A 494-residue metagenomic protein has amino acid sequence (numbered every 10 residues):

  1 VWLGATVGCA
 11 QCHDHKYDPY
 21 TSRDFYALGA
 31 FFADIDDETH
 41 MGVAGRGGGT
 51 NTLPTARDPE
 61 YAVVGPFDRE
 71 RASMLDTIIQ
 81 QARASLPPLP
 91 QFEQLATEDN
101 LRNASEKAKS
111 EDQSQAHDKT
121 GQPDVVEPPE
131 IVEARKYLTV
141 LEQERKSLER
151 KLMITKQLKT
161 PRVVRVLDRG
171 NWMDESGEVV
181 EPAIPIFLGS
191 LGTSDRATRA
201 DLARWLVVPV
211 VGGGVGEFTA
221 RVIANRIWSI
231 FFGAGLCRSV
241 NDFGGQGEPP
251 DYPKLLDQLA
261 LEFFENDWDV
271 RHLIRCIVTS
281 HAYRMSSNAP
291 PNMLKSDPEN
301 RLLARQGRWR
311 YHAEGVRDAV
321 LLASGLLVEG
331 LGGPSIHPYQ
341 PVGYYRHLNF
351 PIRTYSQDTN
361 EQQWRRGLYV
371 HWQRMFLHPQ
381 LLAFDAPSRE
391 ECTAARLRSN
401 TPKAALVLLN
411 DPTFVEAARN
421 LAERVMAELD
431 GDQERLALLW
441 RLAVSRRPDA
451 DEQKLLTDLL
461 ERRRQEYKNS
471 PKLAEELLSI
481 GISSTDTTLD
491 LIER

Functional and structural regions predicted by a protein language model:
V1, D18-P19, F67-Q362, L381 (+2 more regions): Primarily short, surface-exposed interaction patches in extracytoplasmic proteins
V1-S73, L381: Sequence context surrounding c-type heme c attachment/ligation sites in exported
F25, R317, R365-G367: Extracellular structured ligand-interaction cores
Y369, F384-P387: C-terminal, charged and often intrinsically disordered regions of DNA end-processing helicases and nucleases
Q373-F384: Active-site Gly/Thr loop motif
